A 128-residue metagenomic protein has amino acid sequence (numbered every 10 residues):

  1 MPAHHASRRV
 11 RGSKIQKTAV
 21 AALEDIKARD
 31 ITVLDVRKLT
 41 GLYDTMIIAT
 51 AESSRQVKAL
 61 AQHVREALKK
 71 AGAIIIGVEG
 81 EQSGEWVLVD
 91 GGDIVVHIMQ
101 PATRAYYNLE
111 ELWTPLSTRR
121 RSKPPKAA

Functional and structural regions predicted by a protein language model:
M1-K38, E52-A59, E66, A71 (+4 more regions): Long, contiguous binding/interaction regions
G41: Catalytic core of nucleotidyl cyclases, primarily class III adenylyl/guanylyl cyclases
I74: Basic, polyanion-binding surface patches
